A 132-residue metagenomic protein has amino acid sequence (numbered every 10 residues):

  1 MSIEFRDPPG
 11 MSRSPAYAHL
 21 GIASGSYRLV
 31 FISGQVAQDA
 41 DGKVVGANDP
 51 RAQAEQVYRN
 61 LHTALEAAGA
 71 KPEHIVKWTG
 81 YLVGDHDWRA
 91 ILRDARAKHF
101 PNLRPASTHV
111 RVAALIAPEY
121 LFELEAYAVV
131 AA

Functional and structural regions predicted by a protein language model:
M1-R59, T63-V76, L82-A132: N-terminal presequence-like segments and the immediate start of the first folded domain
